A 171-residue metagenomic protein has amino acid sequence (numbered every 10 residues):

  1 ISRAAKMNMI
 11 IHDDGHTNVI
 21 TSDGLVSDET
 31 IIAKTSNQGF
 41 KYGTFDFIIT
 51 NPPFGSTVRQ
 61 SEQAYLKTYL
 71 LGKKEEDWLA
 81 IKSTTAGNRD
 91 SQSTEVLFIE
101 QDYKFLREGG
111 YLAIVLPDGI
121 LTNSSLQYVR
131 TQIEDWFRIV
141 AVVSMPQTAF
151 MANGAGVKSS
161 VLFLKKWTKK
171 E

Functional and structural regions predicted by a protein language model:
I1-W136: SAM-dependent methyltransferase catalytic region
S22, M145, K165: Conserved residues at the C-terminal ends of beta-strands
V26-S27, T148-A152: A short acidic, often aromatic-flanked loop/helix-cap motif at beta-alpha or helix-coil junctions that lines enzyme
A113-V115, V142-S144, F163: Short, conserved beta-strand edge motifs with alternating hydrophobic and charged residues
T122-N123, F150-G154: Short glycine/serine/proline-enriched coil/turn segments at secondary-structure junctions
R138-A149: Conserved S-adenosyl-L-methionine
A152-E171: Flexible, glycine-/basic-rich loop-and-beta segments that form/coincide with the SAM-dependent methyltransferase
